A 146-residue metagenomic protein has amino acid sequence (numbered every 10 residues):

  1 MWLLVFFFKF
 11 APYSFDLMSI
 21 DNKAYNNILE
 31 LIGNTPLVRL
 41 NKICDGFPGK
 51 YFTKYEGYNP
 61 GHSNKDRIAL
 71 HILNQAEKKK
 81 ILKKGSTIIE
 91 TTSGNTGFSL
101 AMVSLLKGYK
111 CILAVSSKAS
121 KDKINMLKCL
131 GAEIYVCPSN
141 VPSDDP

Functional and structural regions predicted by a protein language model:
F6, Y13-P146: PLP-dependent amino-acid enzyme catalytic core
